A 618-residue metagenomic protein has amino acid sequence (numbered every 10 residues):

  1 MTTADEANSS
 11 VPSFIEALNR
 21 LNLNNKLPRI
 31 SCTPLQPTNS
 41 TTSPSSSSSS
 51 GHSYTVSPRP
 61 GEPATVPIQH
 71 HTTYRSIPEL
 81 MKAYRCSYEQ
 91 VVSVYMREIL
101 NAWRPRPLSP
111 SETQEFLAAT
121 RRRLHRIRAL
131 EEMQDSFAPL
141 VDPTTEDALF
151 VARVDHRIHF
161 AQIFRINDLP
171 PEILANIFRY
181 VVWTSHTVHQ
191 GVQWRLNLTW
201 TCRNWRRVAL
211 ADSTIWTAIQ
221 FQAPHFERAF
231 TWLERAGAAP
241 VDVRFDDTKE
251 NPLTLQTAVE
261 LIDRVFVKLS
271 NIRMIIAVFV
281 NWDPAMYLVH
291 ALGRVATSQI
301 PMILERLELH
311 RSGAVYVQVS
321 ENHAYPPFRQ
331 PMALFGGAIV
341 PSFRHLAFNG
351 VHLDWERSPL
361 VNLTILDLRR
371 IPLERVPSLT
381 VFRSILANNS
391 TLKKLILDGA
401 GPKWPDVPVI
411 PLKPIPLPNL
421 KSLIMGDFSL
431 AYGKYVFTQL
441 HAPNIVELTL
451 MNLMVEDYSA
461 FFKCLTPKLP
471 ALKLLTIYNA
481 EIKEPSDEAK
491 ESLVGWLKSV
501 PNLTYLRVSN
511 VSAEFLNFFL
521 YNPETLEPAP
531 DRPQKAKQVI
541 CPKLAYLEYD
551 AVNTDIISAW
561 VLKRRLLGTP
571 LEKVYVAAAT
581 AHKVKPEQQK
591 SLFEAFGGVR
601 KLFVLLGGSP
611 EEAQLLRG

Functional and structural regions predicted by a protein language model:
T2-G618: Leucine-rich repeat
